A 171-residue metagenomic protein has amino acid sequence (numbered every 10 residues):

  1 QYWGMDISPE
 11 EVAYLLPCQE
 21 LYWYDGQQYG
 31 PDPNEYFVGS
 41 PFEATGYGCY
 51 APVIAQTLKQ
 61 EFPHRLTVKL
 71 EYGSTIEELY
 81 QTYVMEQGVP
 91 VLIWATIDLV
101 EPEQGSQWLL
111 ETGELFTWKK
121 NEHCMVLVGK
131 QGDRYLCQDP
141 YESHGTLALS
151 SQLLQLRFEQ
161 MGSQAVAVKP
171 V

Functional and structural regions predicted by a protein language model:
Q1-L79, M85-G88, G145-T146: Cysteine-nucleophile protease catalytic domains, especially the papain-like/related folds used in DUB/UBL proteases
W3, F62-R65, L92, L99-E101 (+1 more regions): Short, well-ordered alpha-helical segments in soluble proteins
K69, P90-W94, V126, L136-Q138: Structural recognition of the beta-strand scaffold that forms the well-ordered cores of secreted hydrolase catalytic
L79-Y80, E114: Generic recognition of flexible, low-complexity loop/linker segments
Q81-T82, M125: A contiguous pocket-lining binding segment that forms or flanks enzyme active sites
T82-P90, A95-P102: Short, solvent-exposed, low-complexity loop/linker segments
L99-E101, G105-V171: Noncatalytic regulatory segments and standalone regulatory/sensor domains
